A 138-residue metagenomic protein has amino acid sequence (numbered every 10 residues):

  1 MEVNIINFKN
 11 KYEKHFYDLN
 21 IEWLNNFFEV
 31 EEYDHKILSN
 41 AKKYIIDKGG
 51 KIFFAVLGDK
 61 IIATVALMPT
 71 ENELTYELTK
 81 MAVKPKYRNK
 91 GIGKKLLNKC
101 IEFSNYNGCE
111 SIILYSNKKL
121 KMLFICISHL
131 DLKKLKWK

Functional and structural regions predicted by a protein language model:
V3, N7-T79, K84-P85, L97-K99 (+2 more regions): Acetyl-CoA-dependent GNAT
E71, L120-K121: Short secondary-structure capping/turn micro-motifs that flank functional sites
K84-K86, K90, K118-K119: Active-site acidic-Proline motif in GNAT/NAT acetyltransferases
S104-S116: Conserved GNAT acetyl-CoA-binding A-motif
I113-K118, F124-K138: Conserved catalytic-core motifs of GNAT/GCN5-like acyltransferases
